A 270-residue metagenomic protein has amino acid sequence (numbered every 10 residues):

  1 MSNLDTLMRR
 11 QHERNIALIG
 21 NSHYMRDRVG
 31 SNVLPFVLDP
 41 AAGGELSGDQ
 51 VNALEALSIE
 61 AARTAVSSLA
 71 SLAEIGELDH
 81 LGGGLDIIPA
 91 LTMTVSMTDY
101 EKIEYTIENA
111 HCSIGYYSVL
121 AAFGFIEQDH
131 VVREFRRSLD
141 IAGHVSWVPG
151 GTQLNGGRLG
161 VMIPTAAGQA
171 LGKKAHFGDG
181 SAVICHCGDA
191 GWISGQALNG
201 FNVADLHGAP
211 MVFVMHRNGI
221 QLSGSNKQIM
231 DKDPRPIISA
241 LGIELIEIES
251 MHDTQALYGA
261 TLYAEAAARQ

Functional and structural regions predicted by a protein language model:
M1-F123: N-terminal amphipathic, basic-rich helices that act as targeting or association modules
A65, L78-G208, Q228-D231, S239-A240: Cofactor-binding active-site loop characterized by glycine-rich and histidine/acidic residues
V66-A73, L139, G242, E265: Generic secondary-structure transition motif, activating predominantly at the C-termini of alpha-helices
L72, G150-T152, I246: A short, mixed-charge helix-start or loop-turn motif at secondary-structure junctions
E74, G188, I243-I246: A broad detector of the eukaryotic-type serine/threonine protein kinase catalytic domain
I141-V145, G180, F201, L206-Q270: Thiamine diphosphate
